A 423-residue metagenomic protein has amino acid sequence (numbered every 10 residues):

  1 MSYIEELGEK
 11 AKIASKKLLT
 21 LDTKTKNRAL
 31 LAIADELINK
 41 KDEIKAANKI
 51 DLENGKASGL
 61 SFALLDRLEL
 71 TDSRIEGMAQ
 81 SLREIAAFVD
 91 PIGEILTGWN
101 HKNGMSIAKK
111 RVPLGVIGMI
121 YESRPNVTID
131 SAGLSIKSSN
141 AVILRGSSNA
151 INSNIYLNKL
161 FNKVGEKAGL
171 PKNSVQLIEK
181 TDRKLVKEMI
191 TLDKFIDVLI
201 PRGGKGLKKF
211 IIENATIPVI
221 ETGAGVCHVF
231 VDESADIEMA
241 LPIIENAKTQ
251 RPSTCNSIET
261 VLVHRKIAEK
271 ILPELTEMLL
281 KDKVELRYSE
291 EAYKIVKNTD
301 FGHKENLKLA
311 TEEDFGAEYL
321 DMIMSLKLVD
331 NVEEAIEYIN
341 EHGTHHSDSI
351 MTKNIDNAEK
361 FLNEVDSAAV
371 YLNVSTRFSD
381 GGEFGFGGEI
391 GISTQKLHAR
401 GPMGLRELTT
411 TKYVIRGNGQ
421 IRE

Functional and structural regions predicted by a protein language model:
M1-I107: N-terminal Rossmann-like NAD(P)+-binding subdomain of aldehyde/semialdehyde dehydrogenases
S2, K10, S123, D130-S138 (+4 more regions): ALDH superfamily catalytic-core signature
A14-L21, E36-K40, D51, G55-S58 (+13 more regions): Change "in soluble alpha/beta enzymes" to "in soluble alpha/beta proteins
A14-T20, L262-V263, D321-D330, H345-I350: Short, well-ordered beta-strand elements within core beta-sheets of diverse protein domains
T23-K24, I92, A168-V175, Q250-S257 (+4 more regions): Flexible, glycine/charged-enriched surface loops at secondary-structure junctions
R28, V332, E337-R422: C-terminal core of ALDH-fold dehydrogenases
A87, L96-E238: Rossmann-like NAD(P) dinucleotide-binding subdomain of oxidoreductase/dehydrogenase enzymes
